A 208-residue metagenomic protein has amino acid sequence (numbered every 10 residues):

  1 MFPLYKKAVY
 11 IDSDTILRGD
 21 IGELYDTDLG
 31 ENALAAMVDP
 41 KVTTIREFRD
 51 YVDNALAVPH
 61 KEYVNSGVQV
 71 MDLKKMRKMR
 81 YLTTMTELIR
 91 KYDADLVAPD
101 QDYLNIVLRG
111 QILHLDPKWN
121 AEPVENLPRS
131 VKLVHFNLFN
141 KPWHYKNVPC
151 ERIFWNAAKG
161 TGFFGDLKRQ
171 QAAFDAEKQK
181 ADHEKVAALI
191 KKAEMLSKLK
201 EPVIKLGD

Functional and structural regions predicted by a protein language model:
M1-F2, K61-Y63: Solvent-exposed alpha-helices and their adjacent loops that cap or buttress functional pockets in soluble metabolic
M1-I45, V70, K78: GT-A fold catalytic core of metal-dependent nucleotide-sugar glycosyltransferases, centered on the diacidic
G22-E23, F48-R49, L82-T83, N147: Short amphipathic alpha-helical segments
Y25-D26, H60-K61, E125: Short secondary-structure boundary/capping segments
G30, Y63-S66: Short gly/pro-enriched beta-turn/loop segments at secondary-structure junctions
T43-A57: Surface-exposed acidic, glycine/proline-enriched linker/cap segments that occur as 15-30-residue helix-coil
A57-K61, N105-I106: Short, conserved, surface-exposed binding loops centered on an aromatic residue
N65-S66, L73-D208: A glycosyltransferase accessory/donor-loop signature
